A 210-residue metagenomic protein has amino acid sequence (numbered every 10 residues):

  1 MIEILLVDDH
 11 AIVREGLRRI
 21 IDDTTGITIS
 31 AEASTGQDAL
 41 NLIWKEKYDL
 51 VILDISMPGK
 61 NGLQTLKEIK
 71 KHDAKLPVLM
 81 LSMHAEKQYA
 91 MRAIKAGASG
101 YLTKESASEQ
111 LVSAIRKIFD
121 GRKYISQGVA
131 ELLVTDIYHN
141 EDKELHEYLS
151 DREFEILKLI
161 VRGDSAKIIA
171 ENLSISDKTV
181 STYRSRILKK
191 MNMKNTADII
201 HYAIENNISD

Functional and structural regions predicted by a protein language model:
G26-S34, L42, M193: Short hydrophobic/Thr-rich beta-strand motif most characteristic of the beta2 strand and flanking loop of CheY-like
T35-D38, N61-Q64: Acidic catalytic/metal-coordinating carboxylates
E46-I52: Active-site beta3 strand of CheY-like receiver
I55-M57: Receiver (REC) domain active-site loop signature in two-component systems and cognate sites in sensor histidine kinases
Q88-K95, G100-D151, E155, I208-S209: Short, flexible helix-to-coil linker/hinge segments that flank and couple to helix-turn-helix
E144-D177: Helix-turn-helix DNA-binding segment
L188-D210: Basic, Lys/Arg-enriched C-terminal extension of HTH/homeodomain DNA-binding domains
